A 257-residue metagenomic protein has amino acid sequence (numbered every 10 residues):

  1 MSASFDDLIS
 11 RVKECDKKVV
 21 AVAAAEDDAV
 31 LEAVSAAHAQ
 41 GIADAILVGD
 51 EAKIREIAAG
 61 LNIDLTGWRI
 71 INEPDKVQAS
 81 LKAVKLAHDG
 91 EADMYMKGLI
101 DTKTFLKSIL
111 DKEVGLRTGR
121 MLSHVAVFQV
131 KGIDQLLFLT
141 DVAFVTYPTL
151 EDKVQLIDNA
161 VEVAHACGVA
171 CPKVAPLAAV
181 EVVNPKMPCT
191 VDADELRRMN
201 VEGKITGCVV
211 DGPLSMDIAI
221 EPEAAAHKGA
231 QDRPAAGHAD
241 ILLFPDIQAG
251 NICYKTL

Functional and structural regions predicted by a protein language model:
M1-L257: Anion-binding alpha/beta catalytic cores of soluble intermediary-metabolism enzymes, centered on
